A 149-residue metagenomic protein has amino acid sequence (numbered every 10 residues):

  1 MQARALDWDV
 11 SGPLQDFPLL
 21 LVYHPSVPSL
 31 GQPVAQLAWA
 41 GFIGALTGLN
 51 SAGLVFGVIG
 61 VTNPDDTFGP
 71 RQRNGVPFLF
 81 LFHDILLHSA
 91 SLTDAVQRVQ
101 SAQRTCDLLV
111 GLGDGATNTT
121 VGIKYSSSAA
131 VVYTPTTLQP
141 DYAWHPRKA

Functional and structural regions predicted by a protein language model:
A5-A149: C-terminal, well-structured catalytic/ligand-binding subdomain of enzymes
